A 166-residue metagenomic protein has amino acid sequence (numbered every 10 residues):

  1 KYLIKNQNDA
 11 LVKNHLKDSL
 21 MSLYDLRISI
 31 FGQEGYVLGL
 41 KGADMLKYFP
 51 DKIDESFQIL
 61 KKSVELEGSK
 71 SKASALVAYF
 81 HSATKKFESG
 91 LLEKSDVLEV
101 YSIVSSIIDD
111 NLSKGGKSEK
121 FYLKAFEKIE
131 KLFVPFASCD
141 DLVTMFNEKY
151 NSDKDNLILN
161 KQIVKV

Functional and structural regions predicted by a protein language model:
K1-S89: Post-signal peptide N-terminal segment of secreted/secretory-pathway proteins
A10-I28, K52-E65, G90-G115, K124-K128 (+2 more regions): Alpha-helical repeat scaffolds
F31-G32, S69, E119, D153-N160: Inter-repeat boundary and helix-capping residues of tandem alpha-helical solenoids
G35-L38, A73-A78, F121-A125, M145 (+1 more regions): The tetratricopeptide repeat
